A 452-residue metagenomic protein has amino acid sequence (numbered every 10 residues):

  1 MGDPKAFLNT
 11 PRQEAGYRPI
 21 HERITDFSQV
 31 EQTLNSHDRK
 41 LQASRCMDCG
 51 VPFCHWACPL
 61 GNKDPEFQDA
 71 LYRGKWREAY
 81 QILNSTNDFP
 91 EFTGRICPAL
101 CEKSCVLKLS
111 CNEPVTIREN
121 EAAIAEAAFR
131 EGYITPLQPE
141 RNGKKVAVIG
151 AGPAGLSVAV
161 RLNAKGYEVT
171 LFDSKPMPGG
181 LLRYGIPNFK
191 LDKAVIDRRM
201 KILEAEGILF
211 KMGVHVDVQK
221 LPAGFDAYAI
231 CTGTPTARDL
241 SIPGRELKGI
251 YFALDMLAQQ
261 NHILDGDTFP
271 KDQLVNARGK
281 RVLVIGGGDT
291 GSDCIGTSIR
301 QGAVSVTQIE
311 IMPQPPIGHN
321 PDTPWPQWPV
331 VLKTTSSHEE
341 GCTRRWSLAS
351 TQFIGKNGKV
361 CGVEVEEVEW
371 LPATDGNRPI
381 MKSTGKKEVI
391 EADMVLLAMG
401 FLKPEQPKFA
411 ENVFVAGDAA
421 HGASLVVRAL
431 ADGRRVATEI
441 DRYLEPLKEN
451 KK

Functional and structural regions predicted by a protein language model:
M1-H37, Q42, E121-K452: Residues forming the flavin
R23-L41, K63-R95, C111-Q138: Ferredoxin-type iron-sulfur electron-transfer modules in oxidoreductases and energy-metabolism complexes
R45-V51, D88, H421-V426: Glycine-rich phosphate/pyrophosphate-binding beta-alpha loops
D48-R73, T93-A122, T170, S174-M177 (+1 more regions): Iron-sulfur cluster-binding cysteine motifs and their immediate structural context in ferredoxin-like electron-transfer
C49-P52, R77, F89, R130 (+2 more regions): A general structural signal for well-ordered secondary-structure junctions
H55, D64, Q68, R77 (+9 more regions): Internal amphipathic alpha-helical segments of the cytochrome P450 catalytic fold
